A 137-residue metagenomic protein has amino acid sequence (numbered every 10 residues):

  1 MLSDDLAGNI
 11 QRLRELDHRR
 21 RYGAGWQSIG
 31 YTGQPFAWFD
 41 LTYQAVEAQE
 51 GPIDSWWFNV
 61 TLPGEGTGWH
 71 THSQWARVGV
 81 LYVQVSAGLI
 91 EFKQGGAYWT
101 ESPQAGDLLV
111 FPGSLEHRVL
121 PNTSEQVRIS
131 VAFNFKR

Functional and structural regions predicted by a protein language model:
M1-E50, W57, G66: Non-heme Fe(II)/2-oxoglutarate
D17-R19, Q126, N134: Intrinsically disordered, low-complexity sequence elements enriched in Ser/Thr/Gly/Pro
I29, G33, W38, A45-V46 (+4 more regions): Residue-level detector of solvent-exposed, low-hydrophobicity positions
G51-L120, Q126-S130, R137: Catalytic core of non-heme Fe(II) oxygenases with the double-stranded beta-helix
